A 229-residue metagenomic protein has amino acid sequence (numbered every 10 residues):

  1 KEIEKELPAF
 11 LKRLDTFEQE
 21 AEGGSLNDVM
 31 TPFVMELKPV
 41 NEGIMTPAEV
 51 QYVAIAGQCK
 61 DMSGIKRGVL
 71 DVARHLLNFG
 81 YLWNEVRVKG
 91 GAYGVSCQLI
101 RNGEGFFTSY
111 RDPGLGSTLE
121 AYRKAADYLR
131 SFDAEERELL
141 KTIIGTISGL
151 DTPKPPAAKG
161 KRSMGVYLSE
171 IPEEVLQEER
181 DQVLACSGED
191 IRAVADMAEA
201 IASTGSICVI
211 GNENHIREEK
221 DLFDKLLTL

Functional and structural regions predicted by a protein language model:
K1, V50-V72, N78-G188, S203-G211: M16 family metallopeptidases and their MPP-like homologs
K1-R87, L229: His/Glu-based metal-binding/catalytic segments typifying zinc-dependent metallopeptidases
E6-D15, E120-A125, L222-F223: Short amphipathic alpha-helices in soluble, non-transmembrane regions that often serve as interface/regulatory elements
K12, T16, K124-S131, A193 (+1 more regions): A generic structural signal for well-ordered alpha-helical segments enriched in polar/charged residues
N41-I44, L82-W83, Y93-S96, R192-A198: Generic recognition of flexible, low-complexity loop/linker segments
A185-L229: In a subset of proteins, long, contiguous C-terminal domains/tails are tracked
